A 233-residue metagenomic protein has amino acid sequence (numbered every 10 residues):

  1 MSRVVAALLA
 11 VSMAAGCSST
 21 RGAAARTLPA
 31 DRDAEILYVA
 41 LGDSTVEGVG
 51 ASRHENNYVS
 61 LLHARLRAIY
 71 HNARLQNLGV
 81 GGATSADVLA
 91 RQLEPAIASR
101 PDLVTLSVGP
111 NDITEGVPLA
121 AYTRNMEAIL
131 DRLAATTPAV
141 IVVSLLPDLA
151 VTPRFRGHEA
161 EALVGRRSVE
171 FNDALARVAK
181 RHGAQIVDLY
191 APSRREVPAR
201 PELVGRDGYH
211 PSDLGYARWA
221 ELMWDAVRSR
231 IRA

Functional and structural regions predicted by a protein language model:
M1-A6: Bacterial N-terminal signal peptides that target proteins for export
A7-S12: A structural signal for the main folded, soluble domain(s) of proteins
A14-G16: C-terminal motif of bacterial Sec signal peptides marking the signal peptidase cleavage site
S18-G81, R91-R100: Serine-esterase "nucleophile elbow" of acetyl-processing enzymes
Y70, A90-A233: Alpha-helical cap/lid subdomain in secreted, periplasmic, or secretory-pathway luminal O-acyl-processing enzymes
G79, A83, V108-G109: Cell-envelope and extracellular/periplasmic
D87: Active-site-proximal substrate-binding core of FAD-dependent oxidoreductases
